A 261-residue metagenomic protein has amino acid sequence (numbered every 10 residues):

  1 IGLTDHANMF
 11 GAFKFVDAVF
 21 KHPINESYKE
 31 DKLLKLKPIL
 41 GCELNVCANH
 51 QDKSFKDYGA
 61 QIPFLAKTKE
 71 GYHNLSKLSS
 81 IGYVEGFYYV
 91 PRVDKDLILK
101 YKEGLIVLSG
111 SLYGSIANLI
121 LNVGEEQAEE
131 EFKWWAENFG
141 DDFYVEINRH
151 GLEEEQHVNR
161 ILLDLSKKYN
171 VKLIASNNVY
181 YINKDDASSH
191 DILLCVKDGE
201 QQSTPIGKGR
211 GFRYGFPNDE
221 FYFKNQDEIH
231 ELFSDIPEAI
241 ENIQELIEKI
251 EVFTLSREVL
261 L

Functional and structural regions predicted by a protein language model:
I1-L261: Phosphodiester-processing cores and adjacent nucleic acid-binding clamps
